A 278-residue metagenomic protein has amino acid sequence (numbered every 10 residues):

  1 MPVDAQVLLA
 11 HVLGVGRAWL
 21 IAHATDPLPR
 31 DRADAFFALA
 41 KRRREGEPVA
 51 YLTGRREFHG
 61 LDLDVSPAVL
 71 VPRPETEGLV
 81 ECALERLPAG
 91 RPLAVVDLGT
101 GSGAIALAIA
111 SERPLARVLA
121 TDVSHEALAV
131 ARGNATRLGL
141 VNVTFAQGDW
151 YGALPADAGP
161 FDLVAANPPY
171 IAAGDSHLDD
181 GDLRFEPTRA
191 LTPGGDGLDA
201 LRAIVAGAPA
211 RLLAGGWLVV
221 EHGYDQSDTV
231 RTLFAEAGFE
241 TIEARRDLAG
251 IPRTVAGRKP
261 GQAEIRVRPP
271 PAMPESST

Functional and structural regions predicted by a protein language model:
V7-E85: Conserved AdoMet
L8, G46, T76, I105 (+6 more regions): Residue-level signal for inorganic ion chemistry
D62, R117, N142-T144, E240-E243: Conserved beta-strand segments of alpha/beta enzyme cores
P74-H177: Conserved SAM/SAH cofactor-binding pocket of Class I
A83, I109, D182, I204-A208: Class I S-adenosylmethionine-dependent transferase superfamily signal
G159, P169-A200: Mobile active-site "lid"/loop adjacent to the S-adenosyl-L-methionine
G195-R258: Conserved Class I SAM-dependent methyltransferase catalytic core
T254-T278: C-terminal lobe and adjacent flexible extensions of AdoMet/dcAdoMet transferase-like proteins
